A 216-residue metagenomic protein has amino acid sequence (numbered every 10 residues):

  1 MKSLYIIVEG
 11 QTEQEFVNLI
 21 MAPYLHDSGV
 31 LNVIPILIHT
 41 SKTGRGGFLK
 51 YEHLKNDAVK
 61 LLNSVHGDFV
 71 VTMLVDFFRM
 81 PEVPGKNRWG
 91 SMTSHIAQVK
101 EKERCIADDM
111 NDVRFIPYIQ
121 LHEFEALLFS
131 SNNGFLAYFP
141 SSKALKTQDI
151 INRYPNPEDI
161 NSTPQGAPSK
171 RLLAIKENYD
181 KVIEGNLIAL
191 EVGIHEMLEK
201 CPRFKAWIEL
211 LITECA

Functional and structural regions predicted by a protein language model:
M1-Y5: Extreme N-terminal starter segment of soluble prokaryotic enzymes
I6-E15: Catalytic nucleophile-elbow at a beta strand-turn-alpha helix junction centered on a G-D-S/GDSL motif, marking
Q14-K42, K55-A216: C-terminal accessory helical subdomains adjacent to catalytic cores in phosphodiester- and nucleotide-handling enzymes
G47-Y51: Non-catalytic terminal and connector segments of soluble metabolic enzymes
